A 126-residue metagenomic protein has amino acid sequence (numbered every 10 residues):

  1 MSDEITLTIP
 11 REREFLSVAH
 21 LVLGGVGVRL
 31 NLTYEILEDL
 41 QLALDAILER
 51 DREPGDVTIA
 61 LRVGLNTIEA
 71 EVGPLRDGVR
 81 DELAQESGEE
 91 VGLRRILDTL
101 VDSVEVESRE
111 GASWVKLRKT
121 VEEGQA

Functional and structural regions predicted by a protein language model:
M1-I5, E49-A126: Conserved beta-strand-loop-beta-strand hairpin that lines the nucleotide-binding pocket of ATP/GTP-utilizing enzymes
M1-L42: Bergerat-fold GHKL ATPase/HATPase_c domain
T33-V57: Conserved ATP-binding N-box helix of the HATPase_c
